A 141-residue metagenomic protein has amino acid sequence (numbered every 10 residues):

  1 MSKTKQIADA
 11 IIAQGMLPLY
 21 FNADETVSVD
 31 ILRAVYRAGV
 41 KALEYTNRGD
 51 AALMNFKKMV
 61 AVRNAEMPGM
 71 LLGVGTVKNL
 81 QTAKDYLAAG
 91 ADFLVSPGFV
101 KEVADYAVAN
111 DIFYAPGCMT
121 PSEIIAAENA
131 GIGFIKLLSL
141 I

Functional and structural regions predicted by a protein language model:
M1-Q81, D85-A89: Conserved N-terminal beta1-alpha1 strand-loop-helix module at the mouth
M67, Q81, L87-I141: Conserved anion-binding
